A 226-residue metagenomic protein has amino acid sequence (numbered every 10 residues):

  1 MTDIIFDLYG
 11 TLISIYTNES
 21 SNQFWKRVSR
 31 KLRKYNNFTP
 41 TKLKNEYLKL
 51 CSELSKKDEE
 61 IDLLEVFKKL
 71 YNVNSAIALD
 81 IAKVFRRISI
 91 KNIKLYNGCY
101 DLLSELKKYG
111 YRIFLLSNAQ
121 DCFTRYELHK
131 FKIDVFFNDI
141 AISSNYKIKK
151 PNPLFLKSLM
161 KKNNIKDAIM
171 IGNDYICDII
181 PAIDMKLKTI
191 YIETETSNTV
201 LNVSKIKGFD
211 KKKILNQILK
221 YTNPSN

Functional and structural regions predicted by a protein language model:
M1-I4, S14-Y16, Y35-F38, A78-L79 (+3 more regions): Asp-based, Mg2+/Mn2+-dependent phosphohydrolase catalytic module
M1-N45: Active-site neighborhood of HAD-like aspartate-dependent phosphohydrolases
Y16-T17, S55, K91, K147: Conserved aromatic-histidine-acidic binding/catalytic patches
S21, E59, L63, N152: Hydrophobic (often cysteine-bearing) scaffold residues that line and stabilize catalytic clefts of nucleotide/cofactor
F24, V66-K69, F123, E127: Short, solvent-exposed amphipathic alpha-helices that sit in or adjacent to ligand/effector-binding or catalytic
V28-S29, F38-V84: A metal-dependent, Asp-based hydrolase signature
K49-E53, R86-S89, K94, A141-I142 (+1 more regions): A short, structure-level motif marking secondary-structure boundaries and short turns
D58-E65, R87-F114, R125: Short, acidic loop-to-helix structural element flanking the phosphoryl-transfer center in phosphate-processing enzymes
